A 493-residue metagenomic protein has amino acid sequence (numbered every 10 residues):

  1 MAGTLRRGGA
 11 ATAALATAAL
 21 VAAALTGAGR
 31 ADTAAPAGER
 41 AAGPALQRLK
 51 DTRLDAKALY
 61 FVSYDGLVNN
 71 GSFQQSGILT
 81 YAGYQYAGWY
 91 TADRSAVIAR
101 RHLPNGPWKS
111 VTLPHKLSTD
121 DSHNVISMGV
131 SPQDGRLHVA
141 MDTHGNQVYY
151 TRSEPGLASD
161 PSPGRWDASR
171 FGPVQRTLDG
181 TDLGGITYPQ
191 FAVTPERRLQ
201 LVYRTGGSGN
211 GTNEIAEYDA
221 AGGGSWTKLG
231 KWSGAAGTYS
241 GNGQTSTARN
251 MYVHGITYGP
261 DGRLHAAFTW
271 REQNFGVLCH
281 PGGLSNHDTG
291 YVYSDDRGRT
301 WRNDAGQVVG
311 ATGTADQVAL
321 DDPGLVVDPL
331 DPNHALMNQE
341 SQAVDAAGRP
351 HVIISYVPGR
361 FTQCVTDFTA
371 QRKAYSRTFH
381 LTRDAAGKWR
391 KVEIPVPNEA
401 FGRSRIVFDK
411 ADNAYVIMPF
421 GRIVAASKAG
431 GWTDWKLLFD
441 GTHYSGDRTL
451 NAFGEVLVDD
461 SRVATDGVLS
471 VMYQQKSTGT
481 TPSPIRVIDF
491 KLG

Functional and structural regions predicted by a protein language model:
M1-P36: Secretory targeting and sorting signals
G38-G493: Extracellular, repeat-based ectodomains that mediate carbohydrate processing or recognition
